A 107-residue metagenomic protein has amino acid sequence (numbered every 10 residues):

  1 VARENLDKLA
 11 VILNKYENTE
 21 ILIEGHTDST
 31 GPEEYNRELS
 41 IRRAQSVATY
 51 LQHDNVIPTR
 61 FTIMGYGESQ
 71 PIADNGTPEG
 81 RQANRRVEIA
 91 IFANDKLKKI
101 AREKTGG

Functional and structural regions predicted by a protein language model:
R3, N18, E24-G107: Periplasmic OmpA-like peptidoglycan-binding domain that tethers envelope proteins to the cell wall
